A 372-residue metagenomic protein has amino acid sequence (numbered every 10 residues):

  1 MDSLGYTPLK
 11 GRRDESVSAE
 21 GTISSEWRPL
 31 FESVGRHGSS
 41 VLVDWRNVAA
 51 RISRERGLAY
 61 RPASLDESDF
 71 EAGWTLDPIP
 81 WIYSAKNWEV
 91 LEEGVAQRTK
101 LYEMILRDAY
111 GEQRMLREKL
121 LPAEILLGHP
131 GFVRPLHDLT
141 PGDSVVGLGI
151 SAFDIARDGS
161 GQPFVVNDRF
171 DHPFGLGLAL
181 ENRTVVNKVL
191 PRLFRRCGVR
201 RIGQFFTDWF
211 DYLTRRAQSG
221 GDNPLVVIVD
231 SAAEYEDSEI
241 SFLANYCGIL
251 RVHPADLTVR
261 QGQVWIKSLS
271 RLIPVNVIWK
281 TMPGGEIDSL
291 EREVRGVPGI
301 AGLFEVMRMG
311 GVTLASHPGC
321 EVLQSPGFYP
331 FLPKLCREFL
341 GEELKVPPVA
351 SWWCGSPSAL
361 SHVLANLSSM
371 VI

Functional and structural regions predicted by a protein language model:
M1-I372: Preference for protein termini
